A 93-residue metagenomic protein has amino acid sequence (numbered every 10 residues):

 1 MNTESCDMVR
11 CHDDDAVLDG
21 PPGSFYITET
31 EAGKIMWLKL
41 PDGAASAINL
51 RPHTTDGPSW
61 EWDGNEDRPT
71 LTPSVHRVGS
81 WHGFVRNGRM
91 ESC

Functional and structural regions predicted by a protein language model:
M1-W37, S46-C93: A short Gly-Trp-Pro
L40-D42: Aspartyl protease active-site motif detector
